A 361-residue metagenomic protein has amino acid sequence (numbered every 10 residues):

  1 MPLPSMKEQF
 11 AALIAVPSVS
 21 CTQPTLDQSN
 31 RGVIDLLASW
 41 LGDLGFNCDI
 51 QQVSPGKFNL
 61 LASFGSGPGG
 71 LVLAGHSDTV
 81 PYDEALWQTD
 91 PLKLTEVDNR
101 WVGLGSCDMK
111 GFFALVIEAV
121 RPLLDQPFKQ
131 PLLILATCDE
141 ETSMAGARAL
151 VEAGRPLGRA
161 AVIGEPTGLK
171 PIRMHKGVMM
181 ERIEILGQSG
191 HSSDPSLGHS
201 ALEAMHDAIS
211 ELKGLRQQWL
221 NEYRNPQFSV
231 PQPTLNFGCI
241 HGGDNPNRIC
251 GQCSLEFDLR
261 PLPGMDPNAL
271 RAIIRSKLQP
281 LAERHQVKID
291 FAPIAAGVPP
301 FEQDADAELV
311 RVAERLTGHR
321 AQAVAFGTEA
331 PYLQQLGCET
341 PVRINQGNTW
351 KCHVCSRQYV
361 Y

Functional and structural regions predicted by a protein language model:
M1, G32, D49-Q52, R173 (+1 more regions): Metal-dependent amide/peptide-bond hydrolase catalytic core, centered on the "pita-bread" metallohydrolase fold
M1-D83, Q252-E256, I273: N-terminal helical capping/dimerization or prosegment-like subdomains of hydrolases acting on amide or phosphate bonds
A11, A38, A114-I117, R121 (+4 more regions): Predominant activation on well-ordered alpha-helical scaffold segments within soluble catalytic domains
D49, V72, L133-L135, D290: A structural signal for isolated positions on well-ordered beta-strands in alpha/beta enzyme cores
G70-L133, C355: Active-site metal-coordination/substrate-binding segment of hydrolases, especially metallo-dependent peptidases
V72, W101, L157-I163, R182 (+1 more regions): Short glycine-aspartate micro-motif
A74-H76, L135-T137, V162-E165, E184-L186 (+2 more regions): Short beta-strand segments
M109-M180: Acidic/histidine-rich catalytic neighborhood of metal-dependent amide-processing enzymes
